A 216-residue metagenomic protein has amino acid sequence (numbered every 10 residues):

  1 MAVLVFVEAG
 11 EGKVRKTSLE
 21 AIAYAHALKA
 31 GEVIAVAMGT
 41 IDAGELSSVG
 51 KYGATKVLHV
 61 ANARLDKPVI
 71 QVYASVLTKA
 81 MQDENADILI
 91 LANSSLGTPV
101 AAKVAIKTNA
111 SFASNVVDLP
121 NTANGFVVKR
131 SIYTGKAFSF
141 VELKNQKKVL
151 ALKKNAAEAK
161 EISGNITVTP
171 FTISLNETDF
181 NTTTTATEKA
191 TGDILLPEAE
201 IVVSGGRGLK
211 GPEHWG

Functional and structural regions predicted by a protein language model:
M1-G216: N-terminal glycine-rich FAD/FM-binding segment characteristic of electron-transfer flavoproteins
